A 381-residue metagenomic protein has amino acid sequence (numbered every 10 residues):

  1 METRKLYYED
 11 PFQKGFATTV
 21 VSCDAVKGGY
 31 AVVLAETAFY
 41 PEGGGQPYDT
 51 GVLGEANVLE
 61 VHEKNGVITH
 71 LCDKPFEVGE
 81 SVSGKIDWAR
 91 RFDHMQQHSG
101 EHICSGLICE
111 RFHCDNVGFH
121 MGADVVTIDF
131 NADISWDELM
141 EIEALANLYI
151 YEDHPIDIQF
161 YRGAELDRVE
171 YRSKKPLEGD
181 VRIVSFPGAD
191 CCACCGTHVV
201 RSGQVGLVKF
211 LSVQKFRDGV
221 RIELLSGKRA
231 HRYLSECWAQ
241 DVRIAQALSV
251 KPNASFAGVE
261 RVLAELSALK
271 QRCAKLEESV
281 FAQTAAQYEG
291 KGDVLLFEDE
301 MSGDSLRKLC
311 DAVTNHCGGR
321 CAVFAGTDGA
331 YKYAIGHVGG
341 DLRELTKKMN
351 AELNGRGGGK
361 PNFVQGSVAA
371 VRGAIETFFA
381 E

Functional and structural regions predicted by a protein language model:
M1-E381: A glycine- and charged-residue-rich anion-binding loop/surface
